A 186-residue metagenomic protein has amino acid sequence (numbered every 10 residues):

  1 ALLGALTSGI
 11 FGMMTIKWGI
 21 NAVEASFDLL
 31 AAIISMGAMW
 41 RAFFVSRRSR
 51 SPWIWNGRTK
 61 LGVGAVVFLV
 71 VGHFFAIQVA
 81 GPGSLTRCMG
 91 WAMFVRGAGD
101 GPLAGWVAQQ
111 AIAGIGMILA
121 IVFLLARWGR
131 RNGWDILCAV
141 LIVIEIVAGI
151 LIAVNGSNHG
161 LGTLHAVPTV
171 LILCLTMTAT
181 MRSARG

Functional and structural regions predicted by a protein language model:
A1-G186: Polytopic transmembrane helical bundles with strong interfacial aromatic enrichment
